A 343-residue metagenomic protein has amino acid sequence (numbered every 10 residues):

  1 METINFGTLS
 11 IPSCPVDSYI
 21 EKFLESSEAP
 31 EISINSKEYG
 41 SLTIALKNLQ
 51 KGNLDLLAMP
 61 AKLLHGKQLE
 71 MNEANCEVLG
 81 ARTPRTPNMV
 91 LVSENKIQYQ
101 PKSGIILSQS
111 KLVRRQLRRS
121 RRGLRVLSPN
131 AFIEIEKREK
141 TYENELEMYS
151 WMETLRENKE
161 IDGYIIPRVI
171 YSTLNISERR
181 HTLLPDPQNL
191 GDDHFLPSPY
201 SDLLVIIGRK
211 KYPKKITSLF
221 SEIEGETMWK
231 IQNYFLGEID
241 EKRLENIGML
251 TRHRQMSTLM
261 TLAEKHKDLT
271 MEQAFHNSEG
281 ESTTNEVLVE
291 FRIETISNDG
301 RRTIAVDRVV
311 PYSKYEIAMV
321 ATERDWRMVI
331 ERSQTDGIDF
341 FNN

Functional and structural regions predicted by a protein language model:
M1-K47, R115, R119-N343: Small-molecule-sensing regulatory modules
A45-N88: Short beta-strand-centered segments that line the small-molecule binding cleft or hinge of alpha/beta clamshell
N53-L54, S103, I161: Local beta-strand N-terminus motif with an aromatic residue
N75, R85-E94, H194, Y200-I206: Small-molecule pocket liners
M89-I106, S120, L124: Flexible hinge/capping segments at coil-to-helix
